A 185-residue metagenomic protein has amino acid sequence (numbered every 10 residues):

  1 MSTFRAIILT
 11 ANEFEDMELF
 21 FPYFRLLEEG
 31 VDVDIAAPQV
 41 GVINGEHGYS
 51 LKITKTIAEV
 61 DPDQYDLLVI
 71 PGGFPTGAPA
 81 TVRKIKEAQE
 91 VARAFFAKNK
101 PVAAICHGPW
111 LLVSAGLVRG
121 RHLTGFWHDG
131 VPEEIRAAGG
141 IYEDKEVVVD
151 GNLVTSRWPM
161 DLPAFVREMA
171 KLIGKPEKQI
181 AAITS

Functional and structural regions predicted by a protein language model:
M1-V102, W110-R119, P132-S185: Extended, subdomain-level signal for the structured scaffold at the beginning of enzyme domains
C106: Catalytic nucleophile serine of serine hydrolases, specifically the conserved "nucleophile elbow" pentapeptide
L123: Acidic, metal/cofactor-coordinating or nucleic-acid-engaging core segments within structured domains
W127-V131: Short, acidic/turn-prone active-site loops that include or flank metal/cofactor- and phosphate-binding residues
